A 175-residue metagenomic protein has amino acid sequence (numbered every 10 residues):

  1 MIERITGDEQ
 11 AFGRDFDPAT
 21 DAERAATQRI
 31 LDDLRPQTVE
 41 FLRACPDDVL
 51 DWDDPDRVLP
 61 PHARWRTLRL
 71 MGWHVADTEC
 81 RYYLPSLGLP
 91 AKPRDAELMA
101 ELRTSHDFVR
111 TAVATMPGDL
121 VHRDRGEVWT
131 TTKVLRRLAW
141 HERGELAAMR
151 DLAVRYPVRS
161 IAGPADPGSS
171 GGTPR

Functional and structural regions predicted by a protein language model:
M1-C45: Active-site-adjacent scaffolding segments
M1-I5, Q28, P36-V39, L50-M99 (+1 more regions): Short, contiguous alpha-helical
E9, L42-C45, V113-L120, Y156: A general structural signal marking secondary-structure boundaries and capping sites
F12, D17, D56-R57, D119-L120 (+1 more regions): Mixed-charge, polar/low-complexity N-terminal
P36-E40, A44, D107, T111 (+2 more regions): A generic structural signal for well-ordered alpha-helical segments enriched in polar/charged residues
E97-E127: Glycine/small-residue-rich hydrophobic helix-like segments
